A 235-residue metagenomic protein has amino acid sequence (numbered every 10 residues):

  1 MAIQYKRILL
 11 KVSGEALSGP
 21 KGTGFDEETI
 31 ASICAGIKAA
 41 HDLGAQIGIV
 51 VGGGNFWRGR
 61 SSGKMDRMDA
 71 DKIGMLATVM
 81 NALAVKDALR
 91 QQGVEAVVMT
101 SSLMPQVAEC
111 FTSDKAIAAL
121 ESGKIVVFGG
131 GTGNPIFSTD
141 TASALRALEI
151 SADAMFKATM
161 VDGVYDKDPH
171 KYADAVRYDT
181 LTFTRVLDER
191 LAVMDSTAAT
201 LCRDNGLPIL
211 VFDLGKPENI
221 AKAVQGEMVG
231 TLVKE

Functional and structural regions predicted by a protein language model:
M1-E235: C-terminal catalytic "cap/lid" subdomain
